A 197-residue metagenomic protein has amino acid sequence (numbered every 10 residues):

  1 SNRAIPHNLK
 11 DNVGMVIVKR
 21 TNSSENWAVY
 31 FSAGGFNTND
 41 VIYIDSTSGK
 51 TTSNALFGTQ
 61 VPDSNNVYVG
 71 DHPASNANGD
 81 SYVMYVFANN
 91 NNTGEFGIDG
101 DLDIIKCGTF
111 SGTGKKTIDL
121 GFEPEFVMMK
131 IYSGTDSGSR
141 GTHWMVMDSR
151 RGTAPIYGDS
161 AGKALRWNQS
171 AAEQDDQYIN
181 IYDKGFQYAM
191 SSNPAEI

Functional and structural regions predicted by a protein language model:
S1-I197: Surface-exposed molecular-recognition determinants
